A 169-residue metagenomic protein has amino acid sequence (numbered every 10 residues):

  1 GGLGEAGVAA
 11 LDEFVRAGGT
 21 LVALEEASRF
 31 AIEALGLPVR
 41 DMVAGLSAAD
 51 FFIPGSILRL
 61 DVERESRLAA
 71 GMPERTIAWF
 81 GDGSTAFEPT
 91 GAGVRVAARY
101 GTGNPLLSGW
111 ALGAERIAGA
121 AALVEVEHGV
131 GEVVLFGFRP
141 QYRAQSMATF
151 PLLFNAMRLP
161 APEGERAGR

Functional and structural regions predicted by a protein language model:
G1-F30, V130, A156: Short alpha-beta junction capping motif
G1-G4, R29, M42-F51, S56: Aromatic- and carboxylate-enriched substrate-binding clefts and catalytic-loop regions of carbohydrate-active enzymes
G4-G7, F14-V15, L24, F51-I53 (+2 more regions): Active-site-proximal structural scaffolding
A23, I32, L123, M157 (+1 more regions): Low-complexity, Gly/Pro
A23-E26, V43, R64: Short His-Asn-centered micro-motif
G36-D41, F150-L152: Short secondary-structure boundary/capping segments
V39-D41, A48-A49, S56-S146, A161-R166: Catalytic beta-strand/loop cores that center a nucleophilic Ser/Cys/Thr and support acyl-enzyme chemistry
T149-P160: Short amphipathic C-terminal alpha-helix that caps PH/PH-like domains
